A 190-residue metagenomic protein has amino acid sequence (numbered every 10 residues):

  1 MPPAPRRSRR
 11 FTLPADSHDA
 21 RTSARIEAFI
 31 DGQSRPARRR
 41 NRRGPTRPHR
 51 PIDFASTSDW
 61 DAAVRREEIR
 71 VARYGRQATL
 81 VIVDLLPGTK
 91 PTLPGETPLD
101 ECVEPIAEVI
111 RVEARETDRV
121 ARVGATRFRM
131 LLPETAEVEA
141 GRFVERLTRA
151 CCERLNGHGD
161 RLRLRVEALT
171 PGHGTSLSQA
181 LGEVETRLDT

Functional and structural regions predicted by a protein language model:
M1-R42, R149, R161: Regulatory sensory/coupling modules that transmit signals to nucleotide-handling catalytic cores
P2-P3, R9-R10, R43, P51 (+2 more regions): Flexible, glycine/charge-rich interdomain/linker segments that couple and regulate nucleotide signaling catalytic cores
D31, R35-T57, I82: Amphipathic HAMP/coiled-coil signal-transducing linker helices that couple sensory inputs to cytosolic output domains
R50-E68, A72-L80, L86-R111, A121-A125 (+3 more regions): Conserved long alpha-helical elements within nucleotide-processing catalytic cores of c-di-GMP signaling and class III
R70, V112-T117, R149-G159: Short catalytic/binding micro-motifs of nucleotide second-messenger systems
D84, L132-E137, C151: Hydrophobic, well-ordered secondary-structure segments that either form specific early membrane-associated helices used
P105, R115, F128-L131: Flexible loop/N-cap segments at domain edges
R122-P133, H158-R187: A short glycine-enriched loop-to-beta-strand structural element that forms part of the catalytic core of nucleotide
